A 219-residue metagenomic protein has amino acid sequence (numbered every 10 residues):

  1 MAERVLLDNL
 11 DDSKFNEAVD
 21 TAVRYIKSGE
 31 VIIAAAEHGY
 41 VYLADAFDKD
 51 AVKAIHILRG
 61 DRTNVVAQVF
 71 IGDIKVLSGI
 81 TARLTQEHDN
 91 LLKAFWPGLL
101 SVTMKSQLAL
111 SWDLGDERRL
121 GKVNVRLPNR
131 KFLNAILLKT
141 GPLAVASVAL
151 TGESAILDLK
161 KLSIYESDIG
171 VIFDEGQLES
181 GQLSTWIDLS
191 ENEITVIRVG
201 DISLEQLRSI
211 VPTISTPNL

Functional and structural regions predicted by a protein language model:
M1-L219: Active-site-adjacent structural elements in enzyme catalytic cores
